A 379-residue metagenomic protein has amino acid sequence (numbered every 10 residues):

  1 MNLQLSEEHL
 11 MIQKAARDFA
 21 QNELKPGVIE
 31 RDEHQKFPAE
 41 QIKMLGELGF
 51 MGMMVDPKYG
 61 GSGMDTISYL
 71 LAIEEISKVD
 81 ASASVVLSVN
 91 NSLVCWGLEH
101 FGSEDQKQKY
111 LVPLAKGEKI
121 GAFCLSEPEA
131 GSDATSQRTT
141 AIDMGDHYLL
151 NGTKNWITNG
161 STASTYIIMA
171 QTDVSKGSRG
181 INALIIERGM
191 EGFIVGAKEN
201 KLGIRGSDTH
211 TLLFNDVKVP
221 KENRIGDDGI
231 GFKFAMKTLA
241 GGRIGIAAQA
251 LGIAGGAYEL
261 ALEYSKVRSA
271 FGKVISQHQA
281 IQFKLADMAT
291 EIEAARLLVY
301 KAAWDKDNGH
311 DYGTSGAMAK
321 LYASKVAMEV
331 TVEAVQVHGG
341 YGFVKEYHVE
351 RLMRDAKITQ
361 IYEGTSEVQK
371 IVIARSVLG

Functional and structural regions predicted by a protein language model:
M1-V89, F101-Q106, P113-E118, G131-A134 (+4 more regions): Alpha-helical interface subdomain recognition
G49, I73-S77, A170, I186-E191 (+1 more regions): Short Ser/Thr-interspersed hydrophobic loop/turn segments at strand-loop and sheet-helix junctions that line or gate
L114, E129-S132, W156-N159, D173-S175 (+1 more regions): Short Gly/Pro-enriched turn/cap motifs at secondary-structure boundaries
G117-L125, M169: A short, Trp-centered hydrophobic/proline-enriched beta-strand micro-motif
S136, G189-P220: Flexible, small-/acidic-enriched active-site or ligand-binding loops
D146-H147, N151-V195: A short core secondary-structure module
N155-S161, I204, G241-G242, I358-Y362: Glycine-rich phosphate/pyrophosphate-binding beta-alpha loops
D216-F234: Long, acidic (Asp/Glu-rich), low-complexity accessory segments flanking structured domains
